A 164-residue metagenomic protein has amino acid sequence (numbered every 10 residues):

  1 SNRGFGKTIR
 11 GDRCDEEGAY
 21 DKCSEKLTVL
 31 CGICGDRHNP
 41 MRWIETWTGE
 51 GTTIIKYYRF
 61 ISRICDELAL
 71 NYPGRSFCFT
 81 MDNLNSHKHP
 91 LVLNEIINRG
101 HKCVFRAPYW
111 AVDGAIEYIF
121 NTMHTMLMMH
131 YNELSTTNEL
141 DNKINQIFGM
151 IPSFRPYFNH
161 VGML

Functional and structural regions predicted by a protein language model:
S1, C34-N39, L84-H87, Y109-A111 (+2 more regions): Short, solvent-exposed loop/turn segments at secondary-structure junctions
S1-S62: Extended, low-complexity cationic-aromatic segments
R10-D21, I96-A115: RNase H-like polynucleotidyl transferase catalytic core
G32, F77-M81, F105-A107: Short beta-strand segments
K56-F77: Short, basic/hydrophobic alpha-helical segments
G74-H87, G114: Acidic/histidine-rich, metal-coordinating catalytic segments
I116-L164: C-terminal anion-handling pockets and recognition modules
